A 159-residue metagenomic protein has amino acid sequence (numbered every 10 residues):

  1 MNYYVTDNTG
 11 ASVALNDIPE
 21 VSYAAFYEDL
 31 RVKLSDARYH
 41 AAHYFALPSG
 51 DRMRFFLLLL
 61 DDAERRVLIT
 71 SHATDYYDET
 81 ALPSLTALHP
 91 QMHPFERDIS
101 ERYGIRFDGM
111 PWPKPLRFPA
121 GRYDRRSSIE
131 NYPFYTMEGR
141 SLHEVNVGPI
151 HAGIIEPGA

Functional and structural regions predicted by a protein language model:
M1-A159: Terminal low-complexity/charged segments
